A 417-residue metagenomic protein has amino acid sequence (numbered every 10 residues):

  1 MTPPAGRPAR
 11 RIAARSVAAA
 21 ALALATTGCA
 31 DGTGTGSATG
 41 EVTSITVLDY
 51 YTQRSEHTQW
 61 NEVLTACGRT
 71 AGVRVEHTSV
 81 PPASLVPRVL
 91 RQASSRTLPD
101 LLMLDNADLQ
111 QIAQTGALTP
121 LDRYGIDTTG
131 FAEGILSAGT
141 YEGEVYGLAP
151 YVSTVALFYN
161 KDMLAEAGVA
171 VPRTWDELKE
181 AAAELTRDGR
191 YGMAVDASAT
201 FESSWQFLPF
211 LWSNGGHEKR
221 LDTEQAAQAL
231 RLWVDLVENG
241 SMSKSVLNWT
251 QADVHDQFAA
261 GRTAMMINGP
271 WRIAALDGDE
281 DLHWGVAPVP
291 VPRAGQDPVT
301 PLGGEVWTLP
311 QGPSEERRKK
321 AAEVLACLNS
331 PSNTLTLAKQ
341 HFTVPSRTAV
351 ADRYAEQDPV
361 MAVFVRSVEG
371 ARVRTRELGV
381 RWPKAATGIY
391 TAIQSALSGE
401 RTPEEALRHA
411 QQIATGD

Functional and structural regions predicted by a protein language model:
T2-Q111, R293-G295, E316-K320, E405 (+2 more regions): Conserved N-terminal structural module of periplasmic/extracytoplasmic solute-binding proteins
T65-A66, T70, A167, E238-M242 (+1 more regions): Extracytoplasmic/periplasmic substrate-recognition and gating elements
R91-S94, P99-D100, T128-M163, G192 (+2 more regions): A structural signal for short loop-to-beta-strand junctions that line the ligand-binding cleft of periplasmic/secreted
N106-A156, Q206, G285-A287, V368: Hinge/lid segment of periplasmic solute-binding proteins
T119-E133, W212-L232, G278-D279, P290-T300 (+3 more regions): Short, solvent-exposed loop/beta-turn-alpha elements that line the ligand-binding surface or hinge of extracytoplasmic
A165, V368-D417: Conserved C-terminal helix/tail region of periplasmic/extracytoplasmic solute-binding proteins
A182-E184, K219-L247: Glycine-centered hinge/linker elements that transmit conformational signals in sensory and ligand-binding systems
A338-G388: Long, aromatic- and glycine/proline-rich binding clefts that accommodate carbohydrate-like moieties
